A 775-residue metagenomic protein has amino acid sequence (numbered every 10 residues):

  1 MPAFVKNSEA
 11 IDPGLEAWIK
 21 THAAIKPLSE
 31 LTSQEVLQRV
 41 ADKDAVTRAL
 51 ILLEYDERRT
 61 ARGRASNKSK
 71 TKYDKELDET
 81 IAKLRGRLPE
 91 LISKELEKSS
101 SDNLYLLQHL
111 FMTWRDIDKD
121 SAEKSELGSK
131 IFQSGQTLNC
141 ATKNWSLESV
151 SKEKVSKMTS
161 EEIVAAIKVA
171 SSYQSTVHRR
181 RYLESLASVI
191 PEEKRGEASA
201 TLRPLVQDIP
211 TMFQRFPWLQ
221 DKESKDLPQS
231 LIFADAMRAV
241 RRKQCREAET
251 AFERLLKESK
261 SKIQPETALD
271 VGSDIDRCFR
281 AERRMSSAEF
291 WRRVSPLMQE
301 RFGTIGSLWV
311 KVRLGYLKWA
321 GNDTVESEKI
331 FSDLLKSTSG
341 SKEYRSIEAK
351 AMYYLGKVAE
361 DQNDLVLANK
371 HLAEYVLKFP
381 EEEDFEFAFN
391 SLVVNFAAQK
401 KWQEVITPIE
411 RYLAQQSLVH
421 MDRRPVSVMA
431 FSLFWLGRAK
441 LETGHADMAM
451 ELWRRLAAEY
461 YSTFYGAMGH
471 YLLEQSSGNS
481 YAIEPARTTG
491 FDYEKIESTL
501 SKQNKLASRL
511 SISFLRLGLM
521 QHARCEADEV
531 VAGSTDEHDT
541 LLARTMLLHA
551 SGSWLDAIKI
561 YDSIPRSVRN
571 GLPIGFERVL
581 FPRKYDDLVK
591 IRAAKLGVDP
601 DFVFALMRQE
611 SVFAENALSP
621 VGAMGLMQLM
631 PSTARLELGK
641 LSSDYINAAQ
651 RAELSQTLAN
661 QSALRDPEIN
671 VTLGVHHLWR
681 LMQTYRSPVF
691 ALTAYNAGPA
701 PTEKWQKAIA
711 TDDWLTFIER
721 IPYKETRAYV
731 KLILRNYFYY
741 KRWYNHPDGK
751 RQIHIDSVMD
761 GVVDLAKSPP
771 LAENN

Functional and structural regions predicted by a protein language model:
M1-A82, C140-A141, W145, A200 (+5 more regions): N-terminal leader/linker segments that initiate helical-solenoid repeat arrays
A3-N7, E30-V40, Y73-E95, A122-G135 (+14 more regions): Alpha-helical repeat scaffolds
S8-G14, D42-K43, R62-K68, E95-N103 (+11 more regions): Short solvent-exposed coil/turn linkers within tandem alpha-helical repeat scaffolds
I25-E30, I117-D120, Q207-S230, R277-F290 (+7 more regions): Alpha-helical linker/edge segments of TPR/alpha-solenoid repeat scaffolds and analogous pre-/post-domain helices
R64-D78, S307, G321-N322, E326 (+13 more regions): Catalytic glycan-binding domains that act on GlcNAc-containing polysaccharides
F132, L183-P191, R203, Q207 (+4 more regions): TPR/TPR-like (Sel1-like) alpha-helical repeat modules
